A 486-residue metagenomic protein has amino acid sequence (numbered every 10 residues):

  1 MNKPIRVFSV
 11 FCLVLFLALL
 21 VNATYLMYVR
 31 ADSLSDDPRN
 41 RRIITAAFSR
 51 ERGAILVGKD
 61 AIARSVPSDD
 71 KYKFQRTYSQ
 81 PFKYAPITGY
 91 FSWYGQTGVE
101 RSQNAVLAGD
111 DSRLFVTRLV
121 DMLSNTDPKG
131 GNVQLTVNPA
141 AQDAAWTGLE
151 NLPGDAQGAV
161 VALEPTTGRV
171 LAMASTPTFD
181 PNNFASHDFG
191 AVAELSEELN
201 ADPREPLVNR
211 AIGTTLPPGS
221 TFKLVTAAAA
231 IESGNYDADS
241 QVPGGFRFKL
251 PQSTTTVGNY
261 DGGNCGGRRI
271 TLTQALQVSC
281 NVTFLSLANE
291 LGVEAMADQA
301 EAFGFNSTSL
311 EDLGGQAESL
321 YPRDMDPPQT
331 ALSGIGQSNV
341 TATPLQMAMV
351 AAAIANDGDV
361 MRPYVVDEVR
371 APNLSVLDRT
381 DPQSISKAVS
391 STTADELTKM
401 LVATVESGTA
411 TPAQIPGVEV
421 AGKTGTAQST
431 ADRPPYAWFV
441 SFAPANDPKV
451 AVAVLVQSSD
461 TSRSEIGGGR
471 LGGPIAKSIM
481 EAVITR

Functional and structural regions predicted by a protein language model:
M1-A159, A174-T215: Extracytoplasmic/periplasmic proteins that interact with beta-lactams or build/remodel peptidoglycan
R50-G53, Q157-V160, V365, P416 (+1 more regions): Short loop/turn microsegments at loop-to-beta-strand junctions
L56-K59, E164-T166, A371: Short, acidic, Ser/Thr-enriched surface-loop or helix-capping motifs
V160-M173: Extended, hydrophobic/aromatic-rich amphipathic alpha-helical segments that build helical scaffolds
V170-S220, V225-S459, G468: Beta-lactam-recognizing serine transpeptidase/beta-lactamase-like catalytic domain environment
S375-D381, G472-R486: Short, gly/Ser/Thr-rich active-site loops of penicillin-recognizing serine hydrolases
R463-L471: Glycine- and acidic-residue-enriched helix-capping/strand-helix junction motifs
